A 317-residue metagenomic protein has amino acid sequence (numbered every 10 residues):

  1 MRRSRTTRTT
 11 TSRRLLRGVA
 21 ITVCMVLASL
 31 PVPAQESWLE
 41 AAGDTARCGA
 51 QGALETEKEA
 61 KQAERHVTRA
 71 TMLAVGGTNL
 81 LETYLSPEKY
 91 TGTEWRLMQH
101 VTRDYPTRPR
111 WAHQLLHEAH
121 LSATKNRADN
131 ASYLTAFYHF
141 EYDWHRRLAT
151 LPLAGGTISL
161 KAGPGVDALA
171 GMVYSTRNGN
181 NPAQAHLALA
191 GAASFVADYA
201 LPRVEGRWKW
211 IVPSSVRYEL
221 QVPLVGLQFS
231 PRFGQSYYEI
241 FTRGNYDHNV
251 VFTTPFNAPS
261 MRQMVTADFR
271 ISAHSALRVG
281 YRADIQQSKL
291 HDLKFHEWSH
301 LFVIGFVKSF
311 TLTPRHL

Functional and structural regions predicted by a protein language model:
Q35-L116, T124, S309-T311, L317: Short glycine/proline- and aromatic-enriched beta-strand/turn motifs that initiate or cap beta-hairpins
K58-V67, D104-H113, R147-L160, P202-V216 (+2 more regions): Short loop/turn motifs that connect adjacent beta-strands in outer-membrane beta-barrel proteins
R69-L73, W111-H117, G156-V166, G191-A193 (+3 more regions): Transmembrane beta-strands of outer-membrane beta-barrel proteins
L73-L81, A119-K125, V166-Y174, L201 (+3 more regions): Transmembrane beta-strands of outer-membrane beta-barrel pores
E82-T91, T124-Y133, N178-Q184, N249-T253 (+2 more regions): Extracellular loop and loop/strand-boundary signature of outer-membrane beta-barrel proteins
T91-L97, W111, S132-F140, I158 (+3 more regions): Residues that define the transmembrane beta-barrel architecture of outer-membrane proteins
L97-Y105, F140-L148, G191-Y199, V222 (+2 more regions): Residues on the lipid-exposed face of transmembrane beta-strands in outer-membrane beta-barrel proteins
N180-H274: Outer-membrane beta-barrel transmembrane domain signature
